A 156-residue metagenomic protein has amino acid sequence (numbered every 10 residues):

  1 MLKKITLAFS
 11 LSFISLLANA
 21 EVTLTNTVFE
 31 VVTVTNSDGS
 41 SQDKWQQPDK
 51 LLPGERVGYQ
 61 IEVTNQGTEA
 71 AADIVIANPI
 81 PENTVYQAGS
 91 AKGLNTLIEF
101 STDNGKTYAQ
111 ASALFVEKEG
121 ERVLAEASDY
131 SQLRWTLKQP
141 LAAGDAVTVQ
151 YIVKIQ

Functional and structural regions predicted by a protein language model:
M1-K4: Positively charged n-region of N-terminal signal peptides that target proteins for export
T6-S15: Bacterial N-terminal signal peptides
N19-Q156: Exported/extracytosolic protein signature
